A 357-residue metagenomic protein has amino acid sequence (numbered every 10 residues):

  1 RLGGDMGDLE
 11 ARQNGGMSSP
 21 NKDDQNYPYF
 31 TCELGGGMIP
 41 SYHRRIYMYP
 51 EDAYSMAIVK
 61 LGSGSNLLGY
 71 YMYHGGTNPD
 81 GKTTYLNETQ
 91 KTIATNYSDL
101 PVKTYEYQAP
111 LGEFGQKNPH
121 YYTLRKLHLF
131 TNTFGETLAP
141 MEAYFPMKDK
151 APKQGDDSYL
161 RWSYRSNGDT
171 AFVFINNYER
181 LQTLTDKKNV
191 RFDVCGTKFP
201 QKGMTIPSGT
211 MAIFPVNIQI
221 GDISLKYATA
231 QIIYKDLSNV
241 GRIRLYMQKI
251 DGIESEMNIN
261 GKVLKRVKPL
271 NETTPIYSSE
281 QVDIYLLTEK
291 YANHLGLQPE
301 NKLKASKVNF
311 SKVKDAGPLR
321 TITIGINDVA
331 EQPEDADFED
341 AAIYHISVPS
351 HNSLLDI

Functional and structural regions predicted by a protein language model:
R1-G4, A94-E106, T170, I175: Acidic, His- and aromatic-enriched active-site or binding-groove loops in soluble protein domains that engage sugars
L2-Y97, N167: Catalytic-core region of carbohydrate-active enzymes that cleave or remodel glycosidic bonds
Y27, L67-G69, K103, D169-A171 (+1 more regions): Structural beta-strand/beta-sheet cores of well-ordered domains, especially the beta-sheet scaffolds that support
G35, H74, Q108-P110, R165 (+1 more regions): Structured loops at beta-to-helix junctions and adjacent beta-edge loops in soluble globular domains
G37-H43, Y107-E113, V240-R242: Glycine- and acidic
V59-S65, P101-Y107, K202-T205: Short C-terminal domain-edge/linker segments immediately following a structured domain
P79-G135, A139: Aromatic-rich peripheral "rim/lid" segments of glycoside hydrolase catalytic domains that contact and position glycan
Q116-I357: Non-catalytic C-terminal accessory domains or segments of carbohydrate-active enzymes
